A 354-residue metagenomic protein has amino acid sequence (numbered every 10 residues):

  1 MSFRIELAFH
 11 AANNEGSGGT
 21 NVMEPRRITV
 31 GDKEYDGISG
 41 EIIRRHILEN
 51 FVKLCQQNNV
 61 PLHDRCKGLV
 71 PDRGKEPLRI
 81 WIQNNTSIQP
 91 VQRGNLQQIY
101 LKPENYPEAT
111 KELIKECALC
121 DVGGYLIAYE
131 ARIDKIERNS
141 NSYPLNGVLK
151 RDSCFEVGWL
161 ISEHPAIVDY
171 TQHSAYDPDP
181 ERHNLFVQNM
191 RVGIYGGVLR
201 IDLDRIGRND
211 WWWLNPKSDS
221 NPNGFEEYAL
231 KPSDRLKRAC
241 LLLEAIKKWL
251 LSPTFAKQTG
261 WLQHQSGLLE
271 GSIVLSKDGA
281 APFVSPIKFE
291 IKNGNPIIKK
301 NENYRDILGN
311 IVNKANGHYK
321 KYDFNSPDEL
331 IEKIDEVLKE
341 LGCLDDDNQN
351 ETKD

Functional and structural regions predicted by a protein language model:
M1-G37, E49-V52, Q56-V60, K67 (+1 more regions): Basic polyanion-binding and macromolecular-assembly surfaces
G40: Short, conserved phosphate/pyrophosphate- and ester-handling motifs at nucleotide-, phospho-/glycolipid
